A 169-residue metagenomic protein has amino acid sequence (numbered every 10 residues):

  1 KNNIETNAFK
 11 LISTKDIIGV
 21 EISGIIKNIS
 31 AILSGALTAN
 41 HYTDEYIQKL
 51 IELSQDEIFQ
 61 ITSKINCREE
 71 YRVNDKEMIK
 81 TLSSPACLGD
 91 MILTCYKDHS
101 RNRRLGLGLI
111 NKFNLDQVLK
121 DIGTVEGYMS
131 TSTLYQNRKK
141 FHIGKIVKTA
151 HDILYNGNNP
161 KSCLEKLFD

Functional and structural regions predicted by a protein language model:
K1-K80: Internal alpha-helical scaffold of NAD(P)-dependent oxidoreductase catalytic cores
V20-E21, L93, G123: Short, small-residue-enriched loops and turns at beta-alpha junctions that line or gate enzyme active sites
F59-G89, T131-N137, L167-D169: Charged/polar, low-hydrophobicity segments characteristic of intrinsically disordered regions and flexible loops
T81-L107: Internal helical hairpin/lid segments
K97-D169: C-terminal active-site/capping subdomain that shapes the small-molecule cofactor and substrate pocket of enzyme
